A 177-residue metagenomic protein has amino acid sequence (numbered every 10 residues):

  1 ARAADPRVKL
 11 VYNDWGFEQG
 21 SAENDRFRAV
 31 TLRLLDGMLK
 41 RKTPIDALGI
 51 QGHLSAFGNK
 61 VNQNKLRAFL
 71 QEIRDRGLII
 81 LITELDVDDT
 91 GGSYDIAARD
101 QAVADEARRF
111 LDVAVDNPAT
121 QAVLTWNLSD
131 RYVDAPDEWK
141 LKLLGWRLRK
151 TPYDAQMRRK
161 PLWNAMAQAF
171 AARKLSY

Functional and structural regions predicted by a protein language model:
A1-R28, I80-E84, A122-L128: Aromatic-lined carbohydrate-recognition surfaces of secreted/lumenal glycan-active proteins
R2-P6, L35-P44, A68-G77, V115: Acidic (Asp/Glu)-rich catalytic clusters
G16, A22-M38, V61-Q71, R109-F110: Alpha-helical scaffolding within the catalytic cores of extracellular/periplasmic polymer-degrading hydrolases
Q19-G20, S55-F57: Sequence/structural signature of outer-membrane beta-barrel proteins
Q51-A56, W126: His-enriched metal-coordination microenvironments in redox/metal-binding proteins
N59-L81, D86-Y177: Aromatic-rich peripheral "rim/lid" segments of glycoside hydrolase catalytic domains that contact and position glycan
